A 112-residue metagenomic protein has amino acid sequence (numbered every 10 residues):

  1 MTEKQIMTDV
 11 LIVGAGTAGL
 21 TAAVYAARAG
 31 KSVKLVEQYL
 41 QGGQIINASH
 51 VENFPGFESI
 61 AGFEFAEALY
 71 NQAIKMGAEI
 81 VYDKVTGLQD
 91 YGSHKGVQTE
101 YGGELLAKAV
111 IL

Functional and structural regions predicted by a protein language model:
E3, I46-E104: N-terminal Rossmann-like dinucleotide/flavin-binding domain of flavoprotein oxidoreductases that bind FAD/FMN
E3-A18: Beta1/beta-strand and adjacent pyrophosphate-binding region of the FAD-binding site in flavoprotein oxidoreductases
L11-V13, E104-L112: Short hydrophobic core segments
V13, R28-N47: Glycine-rich FAD pyrophosphate-binding loop
A23, A27: Gly/Ala-rich phosphate-binding loop of Rossmann-like dinucleotide-binding domains, activating on the conserved
K34-V36, V81, I111: Hydrophobic/aromatic beta-strand patches that form the interior of the parallel beta-sheet core in alpha/beta enzyme
